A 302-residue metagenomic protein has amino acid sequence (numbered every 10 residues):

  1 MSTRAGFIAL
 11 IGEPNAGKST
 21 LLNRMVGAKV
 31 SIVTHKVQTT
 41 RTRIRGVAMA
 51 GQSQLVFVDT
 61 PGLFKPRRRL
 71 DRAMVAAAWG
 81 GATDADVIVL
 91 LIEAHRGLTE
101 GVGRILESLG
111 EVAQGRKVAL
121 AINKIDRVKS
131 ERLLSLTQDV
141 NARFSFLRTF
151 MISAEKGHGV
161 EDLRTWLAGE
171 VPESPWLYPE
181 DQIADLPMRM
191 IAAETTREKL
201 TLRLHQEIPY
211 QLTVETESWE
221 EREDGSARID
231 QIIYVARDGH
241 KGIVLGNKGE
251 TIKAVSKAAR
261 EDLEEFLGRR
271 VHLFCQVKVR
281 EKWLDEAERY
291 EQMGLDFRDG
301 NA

Functional and structural regions predicted by a protein language model:
M1-A82: Conserved G1/Walker A P-loop phosphate-binding module
G17, G159, T251: Conserved glycine(s) of the Walker
A28, V47-G51, P66, G81-I88 (+8 more regions): Conserved, well-folded catalytic cores of nucleic-acid-processing and energy-transducing macromolecular machines
T40, F64-K65, G97-L98, V128-K129 (+1 more regions): Catalytic P-loop NTPase motifs of RecA-like helicase/translocase cores
Q54, V75-T149, E220-E223: Conserved C-terminal guanine-recognition region of P-loop GTPase G domains, centered on the G4
D59, N123, S153: Active-site glycine-centered loops adjacent to acidic/histidine catalytic or metal-binding residues that shape
R116-K117, D126-A184: Canonical P-loop GTPase G-domain recognition
M188-A302: P-loop NTP-binding site
